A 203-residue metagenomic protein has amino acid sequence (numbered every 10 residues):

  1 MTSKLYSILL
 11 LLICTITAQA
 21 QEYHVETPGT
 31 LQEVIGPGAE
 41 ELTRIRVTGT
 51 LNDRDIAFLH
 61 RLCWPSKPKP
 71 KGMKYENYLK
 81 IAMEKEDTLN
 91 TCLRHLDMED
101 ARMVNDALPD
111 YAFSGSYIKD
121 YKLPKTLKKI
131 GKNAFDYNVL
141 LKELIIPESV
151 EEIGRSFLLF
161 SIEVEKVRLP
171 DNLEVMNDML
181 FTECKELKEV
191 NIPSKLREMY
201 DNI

Functional and structural regions predicted by a protein language model:
M1-E22: Bacterial Sec-dependent N-terminal signal peptides
A18-I35: Boundary/junction segments of secreted and surface-exposed precursor proteins
Q21-E26, T43-L51, K71-Y78, K85-A107 (+4 more regions): Structural signature of tandem-repeat unit edges
T30-T48: N-terminal targeting signals for Sec/Tat export/insertion, comprising classic cleavable signal peptides
L31-E33, D53-I56, N105-D106: Short, solvent-exposed loop/turn elements at domain surfaces
I35-G36, D136, I192: Ankyrin-repeat helical core positions
I56-S66, A107-S116: Extracellular beta-strand-rich solenoid/capping regions of secreted or surface-exposed proteins that bind or remodel
